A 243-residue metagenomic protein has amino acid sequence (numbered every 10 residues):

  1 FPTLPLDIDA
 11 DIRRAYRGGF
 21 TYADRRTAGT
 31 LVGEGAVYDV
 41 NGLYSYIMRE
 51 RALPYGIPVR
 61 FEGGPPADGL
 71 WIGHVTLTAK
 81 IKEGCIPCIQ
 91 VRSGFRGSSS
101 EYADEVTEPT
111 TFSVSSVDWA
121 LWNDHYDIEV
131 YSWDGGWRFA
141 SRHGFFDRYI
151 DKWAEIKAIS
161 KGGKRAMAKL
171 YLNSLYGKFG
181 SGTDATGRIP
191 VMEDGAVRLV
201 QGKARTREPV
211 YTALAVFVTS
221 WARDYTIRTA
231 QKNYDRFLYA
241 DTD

Functional and structural regions predicted by a protein language model:
F1-T242: Conserved acidic
